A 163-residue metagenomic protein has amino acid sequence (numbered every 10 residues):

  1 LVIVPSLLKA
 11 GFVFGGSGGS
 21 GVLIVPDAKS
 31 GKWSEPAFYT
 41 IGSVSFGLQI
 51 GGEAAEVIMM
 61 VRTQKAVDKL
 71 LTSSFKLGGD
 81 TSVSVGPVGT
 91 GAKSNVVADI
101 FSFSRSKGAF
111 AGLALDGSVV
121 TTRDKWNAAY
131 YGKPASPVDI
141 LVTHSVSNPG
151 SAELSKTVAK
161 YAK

Functional and structural regions predicted by a protein language model:
L1-K163: Small-residue-enriched, tightly packed secondary-structure blocks
